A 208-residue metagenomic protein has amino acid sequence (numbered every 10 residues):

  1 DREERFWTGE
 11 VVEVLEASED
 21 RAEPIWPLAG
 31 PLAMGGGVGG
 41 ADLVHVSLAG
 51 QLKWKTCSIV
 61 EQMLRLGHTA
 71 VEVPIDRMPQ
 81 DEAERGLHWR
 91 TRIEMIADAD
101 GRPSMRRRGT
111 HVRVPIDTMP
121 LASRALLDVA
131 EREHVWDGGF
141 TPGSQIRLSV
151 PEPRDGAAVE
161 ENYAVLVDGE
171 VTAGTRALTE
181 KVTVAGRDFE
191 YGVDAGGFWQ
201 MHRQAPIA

Functional and structural regions predicted by a protein language model:
D1-A208: Accessory RNA-recognition modules of RNA-modification enzymes
